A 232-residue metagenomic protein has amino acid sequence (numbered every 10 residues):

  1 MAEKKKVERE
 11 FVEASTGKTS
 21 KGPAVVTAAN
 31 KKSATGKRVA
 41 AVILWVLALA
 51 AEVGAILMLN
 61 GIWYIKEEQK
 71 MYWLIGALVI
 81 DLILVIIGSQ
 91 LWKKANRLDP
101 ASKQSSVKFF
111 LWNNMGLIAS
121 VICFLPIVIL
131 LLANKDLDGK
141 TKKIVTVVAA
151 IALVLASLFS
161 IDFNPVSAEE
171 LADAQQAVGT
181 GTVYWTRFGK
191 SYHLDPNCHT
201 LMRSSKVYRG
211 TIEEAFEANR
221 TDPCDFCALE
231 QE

Functional and structural regions predicted by a protein language model:
M1-I86: Membrane-anchoring hydrophobic segments
L57-M58, S89-K93, S160: Juxtamembrane cytosolic interface motif at the C-terminal end of transmembrane helices
Y64-Q69, D99-S106, N134-K143: Membrane-interface helix-boundary motifs at transmembrane edges
M71-L74, N96-L117: Loop-to-transmembrane helix junctions at the membrane interface
I83-D99: Membrane-water interface of transmembrane alpha-helices
K108-F109, N113-A150: Cytosolic-side transmembrane helix boundary signature
T146-I161: Final/C-terminal transmembrane alpha-helix of multipass membrane proteins
L158-E232: Mature, structured domains enriched in cysteine- and short glycine motifs
